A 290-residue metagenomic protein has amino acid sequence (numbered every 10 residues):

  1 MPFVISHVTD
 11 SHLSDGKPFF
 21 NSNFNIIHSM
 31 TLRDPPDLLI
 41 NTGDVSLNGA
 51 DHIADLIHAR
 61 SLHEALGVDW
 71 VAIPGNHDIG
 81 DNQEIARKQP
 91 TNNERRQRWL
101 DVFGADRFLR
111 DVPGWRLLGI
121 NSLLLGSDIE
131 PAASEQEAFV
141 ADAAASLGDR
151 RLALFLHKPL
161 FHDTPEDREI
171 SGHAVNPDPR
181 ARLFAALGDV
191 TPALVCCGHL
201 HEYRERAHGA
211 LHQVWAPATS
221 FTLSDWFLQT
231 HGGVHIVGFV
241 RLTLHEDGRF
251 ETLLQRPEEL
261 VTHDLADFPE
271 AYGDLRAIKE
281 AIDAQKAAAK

Functional and structural regions predicted by a protein language model:
M1-H58, L62, D163: N-terminal active-site segment of His-dependent metallophosphoesterases
P2, I26, A186, Y203-K290: Binuclear metal-dependent phosphoesterase catalytic core
P2-D15, G114-L124, A153-F155, L211-P217 (+1 more regions): Active-site-proximal beta-strand elements of phosphoester/diester hydrolases
D10, G43-D44, G75-N76, H157 (+1 more regions): Active-site glycine-centered loops adjacent to acidic/histidine catalytic or metal-binding residues that shape
F20, N82-R87, T164-E169, A207-A210 (+2 more regions): Short aromatic-enriched loop/helix-cap "lid" or pocket-rim segments at secondary-structure transitions that line
H28-L39, I129-V214, F250, A271-A289: His/acidic metal-ligating clusters that form di-metal
D51-L147, P177-P192, G209, P217 (+2 more regions): Extended active-site neighborhood of metal-dependent phosphoesterases/phosphodiesterases
